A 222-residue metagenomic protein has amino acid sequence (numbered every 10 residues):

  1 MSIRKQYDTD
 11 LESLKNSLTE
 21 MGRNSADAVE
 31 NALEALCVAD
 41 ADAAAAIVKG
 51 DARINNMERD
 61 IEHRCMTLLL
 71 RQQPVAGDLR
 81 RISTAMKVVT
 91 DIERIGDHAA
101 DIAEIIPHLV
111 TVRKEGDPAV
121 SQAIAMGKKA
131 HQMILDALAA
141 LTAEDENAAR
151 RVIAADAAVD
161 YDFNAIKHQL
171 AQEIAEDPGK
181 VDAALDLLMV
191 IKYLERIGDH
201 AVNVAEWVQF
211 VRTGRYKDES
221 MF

Functional and structural regions predicted by a protein language model:
M1-F222: Cytosolic, long alpha-helical scaffolding segments
